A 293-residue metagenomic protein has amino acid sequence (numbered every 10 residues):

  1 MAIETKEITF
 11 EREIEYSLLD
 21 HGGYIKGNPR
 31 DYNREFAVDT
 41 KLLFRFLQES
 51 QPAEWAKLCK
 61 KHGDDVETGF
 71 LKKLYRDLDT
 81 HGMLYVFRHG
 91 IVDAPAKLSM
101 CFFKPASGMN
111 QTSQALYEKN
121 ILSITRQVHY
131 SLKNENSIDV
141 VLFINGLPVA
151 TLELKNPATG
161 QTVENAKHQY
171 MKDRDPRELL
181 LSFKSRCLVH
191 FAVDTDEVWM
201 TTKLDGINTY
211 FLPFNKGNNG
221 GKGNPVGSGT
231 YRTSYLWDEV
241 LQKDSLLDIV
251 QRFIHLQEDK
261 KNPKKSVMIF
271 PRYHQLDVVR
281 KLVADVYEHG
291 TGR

Functional and structural regions predicted by a protein language model:
A2-R293: ATP-dependent helicase/translocase motor core
